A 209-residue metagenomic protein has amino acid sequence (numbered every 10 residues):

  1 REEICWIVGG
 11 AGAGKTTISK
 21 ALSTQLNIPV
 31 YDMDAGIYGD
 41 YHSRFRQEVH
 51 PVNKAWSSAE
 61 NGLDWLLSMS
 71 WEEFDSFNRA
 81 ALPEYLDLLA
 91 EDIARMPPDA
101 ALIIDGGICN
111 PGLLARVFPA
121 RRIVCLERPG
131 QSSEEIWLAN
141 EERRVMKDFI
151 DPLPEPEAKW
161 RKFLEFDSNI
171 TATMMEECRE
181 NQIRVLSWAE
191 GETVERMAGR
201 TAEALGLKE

Functional and structural regions predicted by a protein language model:
I7: Hydrophobic anchor at the beta1->P-loop junction of P-loop NTPases
G10: P-loop (Walker A) phosphate-binding loop of NTP-binding proteins
K15: Conserved lysine of the Walker
I18: Hydrophobic positions on the alpha1 helix immediately C-terminal to the Walker A/P-loop
I28-R44: Short beta-strand-centered segment that lines the nucleotide-binding/catalytic pocket of NTP-utilizing
D40-A101, I108: ATP-dependent small-molecule kinase phosphotransfer cores that center on conserved nucleotide phosphate-binding segments
I93-M96, L102-I150: ATP-dependent NMP and nucleoside kinases share a basic, alpha-helical "lid"
S168-E209: NTP-dependent small-molecule kinase module
